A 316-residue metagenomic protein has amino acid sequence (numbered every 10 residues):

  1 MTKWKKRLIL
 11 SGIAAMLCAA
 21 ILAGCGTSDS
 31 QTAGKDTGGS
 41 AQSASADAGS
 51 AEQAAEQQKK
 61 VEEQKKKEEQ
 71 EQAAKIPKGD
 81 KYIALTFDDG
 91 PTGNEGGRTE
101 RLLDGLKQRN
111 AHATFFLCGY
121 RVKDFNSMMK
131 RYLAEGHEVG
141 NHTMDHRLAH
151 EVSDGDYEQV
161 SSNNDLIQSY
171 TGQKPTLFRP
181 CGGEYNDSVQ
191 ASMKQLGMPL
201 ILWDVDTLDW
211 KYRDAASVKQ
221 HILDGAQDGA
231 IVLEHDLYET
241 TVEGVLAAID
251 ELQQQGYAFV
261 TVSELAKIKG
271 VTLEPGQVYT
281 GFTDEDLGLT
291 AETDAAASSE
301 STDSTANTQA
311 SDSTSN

Functional and structural regions predicted by a protein language model:
T2-I13: Bacterial N-terminal signal peptides that target proteins for export
A15-A19: Alpha-helical transmembrane segments
I21-G24: C-terminal motif of bacterial Sec signal peptides marking the signal peptidase cleavage site
D29-D80, T293-Q309, S313: N-terminal, intrinsically disordered, polar/charged segments of Gram-positive cell-envelope systems that serve as
K65-A149, G155-L166, K267: Active-site beta->alpha N-cap acidic-glycine motif
K81, T86-D88, H112-T114, A149 (+4 more regions): A short, structure-level motif marking secondary-structure boundaries and short turns
K123-D124, R147-G281: Catalytic domains of cell-wall/extracellular-matrix polysaccharide-remodeling enzymes, centered on de-N-acetylation
Q253-N316: Low-complexity, Gly/Ser/Thr/Pro-rich intrinsically disordered linker/tail segments
